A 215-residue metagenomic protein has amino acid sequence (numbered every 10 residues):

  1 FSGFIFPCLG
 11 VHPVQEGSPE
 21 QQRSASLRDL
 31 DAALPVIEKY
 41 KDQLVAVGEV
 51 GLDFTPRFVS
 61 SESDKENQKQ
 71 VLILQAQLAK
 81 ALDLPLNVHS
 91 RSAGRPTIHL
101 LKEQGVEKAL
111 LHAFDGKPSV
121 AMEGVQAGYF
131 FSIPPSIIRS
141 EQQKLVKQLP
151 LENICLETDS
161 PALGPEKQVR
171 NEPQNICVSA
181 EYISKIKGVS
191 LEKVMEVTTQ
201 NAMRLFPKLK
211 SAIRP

Functional and structural regions predicted by a protein language model:
F1-P215: Mid-domain alpha/beta scaffold segments of enzyme catalytic cores
